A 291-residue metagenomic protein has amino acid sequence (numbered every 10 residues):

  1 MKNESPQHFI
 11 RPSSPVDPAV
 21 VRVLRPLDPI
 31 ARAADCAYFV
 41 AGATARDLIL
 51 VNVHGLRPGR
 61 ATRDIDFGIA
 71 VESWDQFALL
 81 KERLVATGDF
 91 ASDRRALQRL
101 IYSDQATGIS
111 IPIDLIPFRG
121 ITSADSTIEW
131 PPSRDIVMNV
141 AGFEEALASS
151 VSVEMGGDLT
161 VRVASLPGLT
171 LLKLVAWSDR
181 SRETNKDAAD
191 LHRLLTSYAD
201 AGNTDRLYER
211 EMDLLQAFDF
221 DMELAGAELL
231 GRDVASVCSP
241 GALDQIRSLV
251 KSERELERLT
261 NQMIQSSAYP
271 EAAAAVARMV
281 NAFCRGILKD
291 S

Functional and structural regions predicted by a protein language model:
M1-S291: Compositionally biased terminal segments of proteins
